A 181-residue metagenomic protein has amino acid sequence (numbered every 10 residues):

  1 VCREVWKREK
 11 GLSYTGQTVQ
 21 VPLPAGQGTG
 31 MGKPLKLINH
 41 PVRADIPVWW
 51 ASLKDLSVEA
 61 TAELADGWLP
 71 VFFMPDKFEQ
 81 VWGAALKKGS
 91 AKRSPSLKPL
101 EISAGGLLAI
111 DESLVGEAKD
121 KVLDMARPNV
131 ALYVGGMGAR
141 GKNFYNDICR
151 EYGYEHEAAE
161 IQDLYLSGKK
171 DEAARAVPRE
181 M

Functional and structural regions predicted by a protein language model:
V1-N39, Q80-V81, K88-M181: An alpha-helical appendage that flanks or caps ligand/catalytic pockets
N39-H40, A60: Divalent-metal (Mg2+/Mn2+/Ca2+)-assisted nucleotide/phosphate chemistry catalytic cores
P41-P47: A local structural motif
V48-A51, W68-P70, I102-G106: Hydrophobic faces of well-ordered beta-strands that scaffold small-molecule active sites in alpha/beta enzyme cores
A51-A60, A126: Short, acidic/polar
A60-L69: Glycine-enriched alpha-helix->loop->beta-strand junction motifs that scaffold or abut catalytic
D66, A85-K87: Short, solvent-exposed amphipathic alpha-helical segments in soluble enzyme and RNA/protein-processing domains
F73-K77: Short, acidic/turn-prone active-site loops that include or flank metal/cofactor- and phosphate-binding residues
